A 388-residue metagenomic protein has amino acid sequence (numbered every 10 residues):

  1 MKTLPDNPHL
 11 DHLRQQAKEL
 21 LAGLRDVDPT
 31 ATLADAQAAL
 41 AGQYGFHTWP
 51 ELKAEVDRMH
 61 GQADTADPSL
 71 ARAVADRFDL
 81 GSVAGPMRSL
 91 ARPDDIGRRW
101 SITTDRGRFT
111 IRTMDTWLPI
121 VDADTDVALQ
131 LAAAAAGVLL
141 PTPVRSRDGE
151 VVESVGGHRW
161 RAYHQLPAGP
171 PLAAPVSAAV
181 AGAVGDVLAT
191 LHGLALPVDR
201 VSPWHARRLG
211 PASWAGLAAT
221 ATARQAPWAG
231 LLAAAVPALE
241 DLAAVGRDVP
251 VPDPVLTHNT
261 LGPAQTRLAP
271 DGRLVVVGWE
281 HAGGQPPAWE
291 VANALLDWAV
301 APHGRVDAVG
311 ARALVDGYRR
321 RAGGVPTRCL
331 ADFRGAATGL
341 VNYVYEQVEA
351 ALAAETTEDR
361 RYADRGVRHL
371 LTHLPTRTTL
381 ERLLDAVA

Functional and structural regions predicted by a protein language model:
M1-Q62: Intrinsically disordered, low-complexity eukaryotic regions enriched in glycine, serine and charged residues
G61-R147, P270-D271, A386-A388: Conserved NTP-binding catalytic cores of kinases and kinase-like/nucleotidyltransferase enzymes across multiple kinase
D95-D105, T110-I111, P143, A243-W289 (+1 more regions): Active-site acidic catalytic loop and adjacent metal/ATP-binding pocket of ATP-dependent phosphoryl transfer enzymes
T104-D199: ATP-binding pocket architecture of kinase catalytic cores
W160-A174, L217-A223, A337-E358: A glycine-centered beta->alpha junction motif in the catalytic cores of kinase/phosphotransferase enzymes
A174-L231, P252-P254, R361: A cross-family kinase active-site recognition segment
A221, Y343-A388: ATP/Mg2+ or Mg2+-diphosphate-binding catalytic cores that bind nucleotide phosphates or diphosphates via glycine-rich
A288-G323, A337-E355: Active-site activation/catalytic loop segments of kinase-like enzymes and analogous catalytic loops in related
